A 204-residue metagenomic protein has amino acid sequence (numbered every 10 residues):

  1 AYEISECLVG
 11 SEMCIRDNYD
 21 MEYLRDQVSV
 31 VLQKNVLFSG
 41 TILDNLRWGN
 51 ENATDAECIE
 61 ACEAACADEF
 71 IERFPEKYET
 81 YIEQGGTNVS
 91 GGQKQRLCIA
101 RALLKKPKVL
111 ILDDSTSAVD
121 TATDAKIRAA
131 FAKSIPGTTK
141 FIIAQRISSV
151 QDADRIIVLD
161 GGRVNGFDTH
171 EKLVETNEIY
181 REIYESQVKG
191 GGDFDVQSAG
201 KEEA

Functional and structural regions predicted by a protein language model:
A1-G10, I15: Single conserved hydrophobic/aromatic residue that forms the stacking wall/gate of nucleotide- or nucleobase-binding
E12, N18, R25, L43-Q84 (+3 more regions): ABC ATPase nucleotide-binding domain helical subdomain, centered on the C-loop/LSGGQ "ABC signature"
M13, I99, I143: Hydrophobic anchor residue at the start of the ABC signature
E22, V28-Q33, F141: ABC nucleotide-binding domain signature
A56, A64, R73-K77, A122 (+3 more regions): C-terminal portion of ABC ATPase nucleotide-binding domains
L104-K108, G137: A short, proline-enriched helix->beta-strand linker immediately N-terminal to the Walker B motif in ABC-type P-loop
L110-D113: Catalytic Walker B motif of ABC-type/P-loop ATPase nucleotide-binding domains
